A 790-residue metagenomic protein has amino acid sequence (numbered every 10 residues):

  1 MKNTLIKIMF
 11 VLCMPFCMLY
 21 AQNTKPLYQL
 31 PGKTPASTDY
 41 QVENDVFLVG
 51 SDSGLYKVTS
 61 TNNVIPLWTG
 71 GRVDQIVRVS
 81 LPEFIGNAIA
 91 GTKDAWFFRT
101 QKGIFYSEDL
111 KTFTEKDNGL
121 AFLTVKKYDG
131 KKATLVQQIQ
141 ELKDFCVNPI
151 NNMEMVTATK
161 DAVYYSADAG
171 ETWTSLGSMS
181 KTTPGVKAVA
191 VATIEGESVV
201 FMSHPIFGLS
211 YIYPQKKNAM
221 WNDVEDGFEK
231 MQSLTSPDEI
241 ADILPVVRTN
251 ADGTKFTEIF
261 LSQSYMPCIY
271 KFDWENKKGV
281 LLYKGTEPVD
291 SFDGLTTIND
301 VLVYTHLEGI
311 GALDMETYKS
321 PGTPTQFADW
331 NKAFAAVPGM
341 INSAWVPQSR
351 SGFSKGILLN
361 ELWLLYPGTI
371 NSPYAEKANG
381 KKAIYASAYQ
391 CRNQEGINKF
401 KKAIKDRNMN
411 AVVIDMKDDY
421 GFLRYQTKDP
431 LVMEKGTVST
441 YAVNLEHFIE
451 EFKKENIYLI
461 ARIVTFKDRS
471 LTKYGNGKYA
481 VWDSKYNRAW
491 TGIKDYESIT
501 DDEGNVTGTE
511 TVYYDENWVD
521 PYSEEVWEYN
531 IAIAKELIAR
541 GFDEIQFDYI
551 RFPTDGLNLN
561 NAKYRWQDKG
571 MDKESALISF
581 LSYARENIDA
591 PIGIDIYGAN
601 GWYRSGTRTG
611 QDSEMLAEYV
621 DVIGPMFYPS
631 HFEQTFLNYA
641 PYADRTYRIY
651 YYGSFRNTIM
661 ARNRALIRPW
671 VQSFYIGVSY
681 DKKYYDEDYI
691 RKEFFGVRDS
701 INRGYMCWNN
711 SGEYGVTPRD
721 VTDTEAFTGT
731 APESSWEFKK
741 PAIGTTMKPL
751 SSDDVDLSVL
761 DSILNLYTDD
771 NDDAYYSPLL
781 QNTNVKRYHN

Functional and structural regions predicted by a protein language model:
Q22-E43, D52, L67-G91, D117-I150 (+4 more regions): Short coil-to-beta transitions that initiate beta-strands within beta-rich domains
V46-L48, Y56, A95-F97, F105 (+8 more regions): Conserved beta-propeller blade signature
V58, S107, P149, S166-A167 (+3 more regions): Conserved Ser/Thr-centered positions that define the repeating blades of beta-propeller domains
P367, V620-Q634, Y642-Y651, R656 (+3 more regions): Substrate-binding cleft of secreted/luminal carbohydrate-active enzymes
Y374-R392, F466-E536: Active-site-adjacent "subsite" loops/lids of carbohydrate-active enzymes
N398-F422, A539-E544, V622, S700-G704: Catalytic domains of carbohydrate-active enzymes, especially glycoside hydrolases
K401, K405-A442, T554, N560-N561: Aromatic-lined carbohydrate-binding/catalytic grooves of carbohydrate-active enzymes
G556, Y564-S679: Glycoside hydrolase catalytic-domain groove-lining segments
